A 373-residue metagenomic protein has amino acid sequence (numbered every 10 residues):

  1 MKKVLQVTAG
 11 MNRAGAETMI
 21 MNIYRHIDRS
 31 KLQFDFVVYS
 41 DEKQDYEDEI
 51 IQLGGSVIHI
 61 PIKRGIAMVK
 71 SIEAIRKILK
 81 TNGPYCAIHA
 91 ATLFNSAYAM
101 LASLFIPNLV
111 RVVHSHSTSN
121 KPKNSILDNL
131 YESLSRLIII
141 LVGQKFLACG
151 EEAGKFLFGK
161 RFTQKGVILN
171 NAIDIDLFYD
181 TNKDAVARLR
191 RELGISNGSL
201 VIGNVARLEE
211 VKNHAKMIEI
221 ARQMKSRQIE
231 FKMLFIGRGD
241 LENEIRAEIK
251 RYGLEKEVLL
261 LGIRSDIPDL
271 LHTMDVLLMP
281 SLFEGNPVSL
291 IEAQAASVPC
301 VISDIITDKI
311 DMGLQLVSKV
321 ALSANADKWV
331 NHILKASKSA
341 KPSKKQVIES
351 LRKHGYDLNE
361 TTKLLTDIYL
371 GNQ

Functional and structural regions predicted by a protein language model:
K2, Q6-K70, I168, G239-E242 (+1 more regions): N-terminal strand-loop element at the rim of the active site of nucleotide-sugar-dependent glycosyltransferases
E17-N22, L200, N204-Q223, D240-R246: A conserved mid-protein helix/loop that constitutes part of the nucleotide-sugar donor-binding site
V37-V38, P299-D304, K309: Short hydrophobic beta-strand element within catalytic cores of glycosyltransferases and related nucleotide-activated
I58, L141-K183, K319: Donor nucleotide-sugar binding/catalytic pocket of nucleotide-sugar-dependent glycosyltransferases
R64-K70, K155-K160, N170-E192, N197-G198 (+2 more regions): Acidic anion/phosphate-binding donor-loop and adjacent secondary structure in glycosyltransferase catalytic cores
A90-Y98, S115: Short His-centered aromatic/hydrophobic patch
I263, L282: Aromatic "clamp/platform" in nucleotide-sugar-dependent glycosyltransferases that forms part of the donor/acceptor
K309-K341: Change "using UDP/GDP/dTDP sugars" to "using nucleotide sugars
